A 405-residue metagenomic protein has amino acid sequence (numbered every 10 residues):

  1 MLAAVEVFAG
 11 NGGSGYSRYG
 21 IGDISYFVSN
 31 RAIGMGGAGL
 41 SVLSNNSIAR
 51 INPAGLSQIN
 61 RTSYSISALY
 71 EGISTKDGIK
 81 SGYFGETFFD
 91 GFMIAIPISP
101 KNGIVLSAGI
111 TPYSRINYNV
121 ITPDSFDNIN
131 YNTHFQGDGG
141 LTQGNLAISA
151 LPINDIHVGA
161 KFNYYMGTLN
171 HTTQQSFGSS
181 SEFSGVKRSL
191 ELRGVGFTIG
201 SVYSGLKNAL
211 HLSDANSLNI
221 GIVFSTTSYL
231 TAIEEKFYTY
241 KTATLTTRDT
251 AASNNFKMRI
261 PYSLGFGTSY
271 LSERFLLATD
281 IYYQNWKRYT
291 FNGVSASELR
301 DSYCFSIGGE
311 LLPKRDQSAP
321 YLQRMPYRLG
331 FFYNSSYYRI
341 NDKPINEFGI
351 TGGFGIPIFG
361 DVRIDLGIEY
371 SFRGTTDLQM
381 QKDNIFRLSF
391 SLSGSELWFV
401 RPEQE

Functional and structural regions predicted by a protein language model:
G10-E405: Subset of outer-membrane beta-barrel
